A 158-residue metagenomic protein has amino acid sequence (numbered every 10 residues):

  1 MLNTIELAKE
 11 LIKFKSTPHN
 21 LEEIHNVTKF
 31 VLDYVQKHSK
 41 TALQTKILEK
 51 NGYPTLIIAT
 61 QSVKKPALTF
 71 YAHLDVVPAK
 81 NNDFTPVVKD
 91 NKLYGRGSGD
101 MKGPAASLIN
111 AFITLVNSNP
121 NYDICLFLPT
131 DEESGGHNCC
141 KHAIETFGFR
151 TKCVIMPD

Functional and structural regions predicted by a protein language model:
M1-R96, N117-N121: Acidic/His- and Gly-rich active-site-bordering loop/insert found across diverse amide/peptide-bond hydrolases
G99: Loop-rich non-cytosolic ectodomains and luminal regions
K102, A106-D158: Acidic/histidine-rich catalytic neighborhood of metal-dependent amide-processing enzymes
